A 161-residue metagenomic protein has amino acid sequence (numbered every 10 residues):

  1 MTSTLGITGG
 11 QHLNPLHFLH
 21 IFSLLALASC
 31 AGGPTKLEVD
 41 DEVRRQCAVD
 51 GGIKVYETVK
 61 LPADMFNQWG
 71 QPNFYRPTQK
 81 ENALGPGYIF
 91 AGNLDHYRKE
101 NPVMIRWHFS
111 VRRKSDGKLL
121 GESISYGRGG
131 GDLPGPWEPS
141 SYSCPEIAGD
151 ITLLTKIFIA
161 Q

Functional and structural regions predicted by a protein language model:
M1-C30: Sec-dependent bacterial lipoprotein signal peptides
T2-T4, A26-A31, A48, A63 (+4 more regions): A sequence-composition feature that detects small, non-aromatic residues
T2-T4, T8, T35, T58 (+2 more regions): Residue-identity detector for threonine
G9, G33, H96-K99: Intrinsically disordered, low-complexity segments enriched in polar/charged residues with Gly/Pro, especially when
A28-E81: N-terminal export/targeting and maturation segments
F66-Q161: Mature extracytoplasmic/lumenal regions of exported proteins
